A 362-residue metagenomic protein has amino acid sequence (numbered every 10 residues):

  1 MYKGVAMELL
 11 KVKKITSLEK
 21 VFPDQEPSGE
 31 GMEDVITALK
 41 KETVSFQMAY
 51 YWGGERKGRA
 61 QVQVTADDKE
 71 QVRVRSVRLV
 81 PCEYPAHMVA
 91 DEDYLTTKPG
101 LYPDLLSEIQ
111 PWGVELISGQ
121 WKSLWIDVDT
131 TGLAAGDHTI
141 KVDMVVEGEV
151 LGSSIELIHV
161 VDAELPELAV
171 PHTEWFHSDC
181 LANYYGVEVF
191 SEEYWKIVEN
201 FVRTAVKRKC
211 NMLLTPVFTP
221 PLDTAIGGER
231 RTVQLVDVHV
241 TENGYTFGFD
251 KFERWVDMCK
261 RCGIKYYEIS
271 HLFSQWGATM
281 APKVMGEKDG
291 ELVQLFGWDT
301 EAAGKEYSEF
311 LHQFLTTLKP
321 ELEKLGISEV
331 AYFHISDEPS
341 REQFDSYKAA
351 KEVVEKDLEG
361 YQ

Functional and structural regions predicted by a protein language model:
M1-A6: Short, Lys/Arg-enriched N-terminal segments with co-localized hydrophobic residues within the first ~10-30 amino acids
E8-E30, G54-I126: Surface-exposed binding patches on compact interaction domains or structured appendages
S17, K41, G53-E55, T65-K69 (+6 more regions): Generic structural motif
V21-T37, V187-Y194: Short, polar loop/linker segments at the starts of domains and inter-domain junctions
G31-G54, L214: Contiguous beta-strand segments within globular domains
A49-Q61, I109-V170, W195: Extended acidic/polar, glycine-enriched regions that form or flank non-catalytic beta-rich accessory modules
T139-V146, S154-D357: Aromatic-lined carbohydrate-binding surfaces of glycoside hydrolases
